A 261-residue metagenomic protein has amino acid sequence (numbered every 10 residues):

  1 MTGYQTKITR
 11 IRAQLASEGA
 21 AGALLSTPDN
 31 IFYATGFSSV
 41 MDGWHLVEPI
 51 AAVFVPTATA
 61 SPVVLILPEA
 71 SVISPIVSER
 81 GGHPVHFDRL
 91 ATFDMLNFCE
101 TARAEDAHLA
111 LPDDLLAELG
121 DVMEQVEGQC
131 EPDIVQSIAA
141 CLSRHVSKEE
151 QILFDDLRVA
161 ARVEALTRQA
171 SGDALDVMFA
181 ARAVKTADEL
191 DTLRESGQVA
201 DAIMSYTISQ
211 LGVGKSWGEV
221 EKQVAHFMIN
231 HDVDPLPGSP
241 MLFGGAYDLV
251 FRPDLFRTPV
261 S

Functional and structural regions predicted by a protein language model:
M1-V199: A composition/biophysics-driven feature that prefers long, compositionally simple stretches
L15, L211, M228: Hydrophobic pocket-lining residues that define ligand/cofactor binding sites across diverse proteins
A34-W44, L157-A161, A165, G172-V184 (+1 more regions): Short catalytic-site patches enriched in acidic/histidine residues that coordinate or position cofactors/metals
S61-P62, E69-A70, S209-G214, G218: Electropositive, surface-exposed helix/loop patches at the edges of structured domains that serve as adaptable
V146, L211, V260-S261: Hydrophobic beta-strand core residues of beta-sandwich domains
A183, D191, S205, V213-G214: Glycine- and small hydrophobic-enriched segments that form the cores of compact globular domains
G197-I208, W217-A225: Active-site pocket-lining segments that scaffold enzyme catalytic pockets across diverse folds
I203-Y206, Q210, D234, G245: Amphipathic, soluble alpha-helical interaction motifs
